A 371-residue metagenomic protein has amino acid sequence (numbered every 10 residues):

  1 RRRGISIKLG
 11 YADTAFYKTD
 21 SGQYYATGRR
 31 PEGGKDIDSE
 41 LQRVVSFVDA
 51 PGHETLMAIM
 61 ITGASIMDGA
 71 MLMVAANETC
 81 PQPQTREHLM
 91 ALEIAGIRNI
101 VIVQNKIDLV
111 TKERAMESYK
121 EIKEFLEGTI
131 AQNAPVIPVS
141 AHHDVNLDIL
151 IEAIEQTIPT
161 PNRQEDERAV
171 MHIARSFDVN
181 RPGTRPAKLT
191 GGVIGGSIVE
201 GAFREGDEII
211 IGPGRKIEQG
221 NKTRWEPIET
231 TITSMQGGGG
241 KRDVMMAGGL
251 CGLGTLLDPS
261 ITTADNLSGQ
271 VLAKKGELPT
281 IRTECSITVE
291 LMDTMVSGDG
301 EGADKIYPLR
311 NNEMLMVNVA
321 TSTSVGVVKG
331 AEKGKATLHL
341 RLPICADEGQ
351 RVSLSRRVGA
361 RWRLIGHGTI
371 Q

Functional and structural regions predicted by a protein language model:
R1-A58, M67: P-loop NTPase switch module centered on the Walker A-proximal segment
G4, D49, M60, M71 (+10 more regions): Residue-level signature of catalytic and energy-coupling elements of molecular machines, predominantly ATP/GTP-dependent
T14, G34, R43, A95-G96 (+1 more regions): Intrinsically disordered, low-complexity, Ser/Thr/Glu/Asp/Lys/Arg-enriched terminal regions and linkers of eukaryotic
L41-S46, A50-M60, A64-H88, E93-E117: Conserved Switch II/interswitch segment of TRAFAC-class P-loop GTPases
A58, T62, L72, P83-M90 (+7 more regions): Solvent-exposed alpha-helical segments within well-ordered globular domains of core cellular machineries
A75-N77, I100-M116, V136-L147, G269 (+2 more regions): G-domain G4 guanine-recognition motif of GTPases
L109-K112, D258-Q371: C-terminal effector modules of nucleic-acid-centric enzymes and ribosome-associated factors
E124-L267, V271-L278, T283-L291: Conserved catalytic-core segments of large NTP-driven translation/proteostasis enzymes
